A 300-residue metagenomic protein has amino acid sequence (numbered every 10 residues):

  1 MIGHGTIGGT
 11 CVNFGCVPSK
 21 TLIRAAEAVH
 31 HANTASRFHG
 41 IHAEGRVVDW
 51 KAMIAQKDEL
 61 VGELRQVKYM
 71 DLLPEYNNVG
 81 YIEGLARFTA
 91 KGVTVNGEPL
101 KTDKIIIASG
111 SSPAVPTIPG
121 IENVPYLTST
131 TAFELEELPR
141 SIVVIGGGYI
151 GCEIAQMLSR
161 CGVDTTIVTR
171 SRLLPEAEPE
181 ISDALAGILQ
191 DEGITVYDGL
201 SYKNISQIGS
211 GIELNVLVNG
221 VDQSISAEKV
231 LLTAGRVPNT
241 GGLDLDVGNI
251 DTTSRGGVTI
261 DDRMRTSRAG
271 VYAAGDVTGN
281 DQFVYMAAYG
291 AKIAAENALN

Functional and structural regions predicted by a protein language model:
I2-L138, S171-P175, E180-D191, Y197 (+3 more regions): Glycine-rich flavin
H4-G5, I145-G148, D276, N280: Glycine-rich Rossmann-fold phosphate-binding loop(s) that bind the pyrophosphate of adenine dinucleotide cofactors
C16, S109-D164, V168, T195-V196 (+3 more regions): Glycine-rich dinucleotide-binding loop and its adjacent helix/turn
A86, L200-K203, D222, T266: Flavin (primarily FAD) cofactor-binding/catalytic cores of flavoenzymes
A86-R87, L100-G110, V143-I145, T165 (+3 more regions): Short hydrophobic core segments
V95-N96, V218, V247: Structural motif
E122-L138, S224-A298: FAD-site-proximal beta/loop scaffold in flavoenzymes
